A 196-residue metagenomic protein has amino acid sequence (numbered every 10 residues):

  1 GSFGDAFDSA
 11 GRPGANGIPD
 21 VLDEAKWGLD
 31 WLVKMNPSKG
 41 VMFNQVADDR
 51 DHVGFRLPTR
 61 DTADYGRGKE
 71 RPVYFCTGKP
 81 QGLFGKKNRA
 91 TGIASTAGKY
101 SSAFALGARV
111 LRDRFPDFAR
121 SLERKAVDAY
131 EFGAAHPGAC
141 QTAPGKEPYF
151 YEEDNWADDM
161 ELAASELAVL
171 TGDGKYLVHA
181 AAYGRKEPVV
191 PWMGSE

Functional and structural regions predicted by a protein language model:
G1-E196: Glycan-recognition and catalytic cores of secretory/periplasmic carbohydrate-active enzymes
